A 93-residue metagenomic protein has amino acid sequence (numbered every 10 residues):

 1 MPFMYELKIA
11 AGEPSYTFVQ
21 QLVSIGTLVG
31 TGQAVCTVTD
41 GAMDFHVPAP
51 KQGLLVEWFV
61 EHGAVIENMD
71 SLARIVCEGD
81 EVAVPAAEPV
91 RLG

Functional and structural regions predicted by a protein language model:
M1-T37, H46, Q52, A86-G93: Acidic, low-complexity mobile loops and tails
G12, G41, Q52, G63 (+1 more regions): Generic structural motif
L22, L28, F59-V60, V65: Exposed loop and linker-edge segments at protein-protein interfaces
V29-H46, E67-P85: Short hydrophobic beta/alpha edge segments that flank linear recognition/processing sites
